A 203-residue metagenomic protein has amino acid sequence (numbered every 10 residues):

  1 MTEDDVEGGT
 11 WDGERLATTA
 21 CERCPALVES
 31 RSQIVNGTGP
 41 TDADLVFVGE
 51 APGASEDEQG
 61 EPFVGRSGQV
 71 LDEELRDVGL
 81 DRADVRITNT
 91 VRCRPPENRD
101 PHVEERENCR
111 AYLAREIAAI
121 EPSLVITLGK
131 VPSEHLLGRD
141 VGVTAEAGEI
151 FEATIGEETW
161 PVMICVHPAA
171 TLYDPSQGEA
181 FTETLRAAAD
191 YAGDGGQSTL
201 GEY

Functional and structural regions predicted by a protein language model:
T2-Y203: A polyanion-binding, active-site-adjacent surface
